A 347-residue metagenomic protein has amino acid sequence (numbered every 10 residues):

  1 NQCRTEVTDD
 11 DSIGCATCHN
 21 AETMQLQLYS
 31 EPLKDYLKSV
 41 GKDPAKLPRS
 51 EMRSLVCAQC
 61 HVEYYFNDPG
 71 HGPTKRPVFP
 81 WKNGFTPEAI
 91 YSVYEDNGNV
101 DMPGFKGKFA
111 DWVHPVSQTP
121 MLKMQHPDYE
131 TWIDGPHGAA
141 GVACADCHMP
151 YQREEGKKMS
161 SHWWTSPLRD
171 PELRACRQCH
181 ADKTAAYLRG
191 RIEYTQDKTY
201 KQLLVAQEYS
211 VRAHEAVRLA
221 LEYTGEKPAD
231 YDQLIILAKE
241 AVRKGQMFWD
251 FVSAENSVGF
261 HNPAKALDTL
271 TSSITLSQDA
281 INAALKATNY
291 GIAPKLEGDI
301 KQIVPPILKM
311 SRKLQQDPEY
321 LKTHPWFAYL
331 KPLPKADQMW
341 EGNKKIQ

Functional and structural regions predicted by a protein language model:
Q2-D146, P150-A336: Primarily the internal scaffold of c-type cytochrome electron-transfer domains, especially repeated/multiheme c-type
Q338-Q347: Extended, compositionally biased alpha-helical segments that mediate assembly or anchoring
